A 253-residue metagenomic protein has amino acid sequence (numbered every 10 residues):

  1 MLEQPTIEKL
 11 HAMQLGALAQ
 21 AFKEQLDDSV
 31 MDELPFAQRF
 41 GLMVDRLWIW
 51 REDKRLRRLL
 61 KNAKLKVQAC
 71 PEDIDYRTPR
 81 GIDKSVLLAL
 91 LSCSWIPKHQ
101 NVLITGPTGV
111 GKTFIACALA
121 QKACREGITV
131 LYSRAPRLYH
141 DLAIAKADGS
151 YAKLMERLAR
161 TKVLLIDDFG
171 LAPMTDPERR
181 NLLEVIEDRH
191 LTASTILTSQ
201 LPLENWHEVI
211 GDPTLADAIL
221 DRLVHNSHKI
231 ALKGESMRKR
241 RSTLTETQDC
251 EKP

Functional and structural regions predicted by a protein language model:
E8, E24-D28, E72-D73, N101 (+2 more regions): Short hinge/gating elements
E8-H11, G16-V67: Interdomain "pre-motor" coupling segment immediately N-terminal to P-loop NTPase/helicase cores
F22, T129, S133, R137-T161 (+1 more regions): Replace "adjacent to P-loop NTPase cores in ATP/GTP-dependent enzymes" with "adjacent to NTP-binding cores
F40, L87, T113, A120 (+3 more regions): Alpha-helical structural signal
G41-S94, K233-D249: AAA+ P-loop ATPase motor domain of ring mechanoenzymes
I82-R160: Conserved P-loop
